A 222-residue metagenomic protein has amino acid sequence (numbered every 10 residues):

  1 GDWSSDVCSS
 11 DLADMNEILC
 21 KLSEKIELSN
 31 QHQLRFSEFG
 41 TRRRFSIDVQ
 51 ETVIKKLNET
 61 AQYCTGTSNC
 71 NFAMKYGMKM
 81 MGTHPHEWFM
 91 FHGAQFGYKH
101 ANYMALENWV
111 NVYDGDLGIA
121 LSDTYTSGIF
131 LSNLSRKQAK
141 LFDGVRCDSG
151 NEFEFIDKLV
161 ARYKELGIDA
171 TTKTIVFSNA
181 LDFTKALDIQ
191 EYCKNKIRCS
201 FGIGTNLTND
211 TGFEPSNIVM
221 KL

Functional and structural regions predicted by a protein language model:
G1-W3, V7-S9: Short, small-residue-biased leader/transition segments that mark boundaries at the very start of proteins
D6, E59-L222: Helix-rich terminal scaffold detector
C8-T65: Intrinsically disordered, low-complexity linker/loop segments enriched in Gly/Pro and charged/polar residues
